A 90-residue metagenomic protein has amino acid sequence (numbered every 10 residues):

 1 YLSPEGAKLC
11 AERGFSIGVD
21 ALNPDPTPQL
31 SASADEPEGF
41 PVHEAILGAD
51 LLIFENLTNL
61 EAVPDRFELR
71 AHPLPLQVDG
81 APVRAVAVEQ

Functional and structural regions predicted by a protein language model:
Y1-Q90: Active-/binding-site microenvironments in catalytic and ligand-binding cores
